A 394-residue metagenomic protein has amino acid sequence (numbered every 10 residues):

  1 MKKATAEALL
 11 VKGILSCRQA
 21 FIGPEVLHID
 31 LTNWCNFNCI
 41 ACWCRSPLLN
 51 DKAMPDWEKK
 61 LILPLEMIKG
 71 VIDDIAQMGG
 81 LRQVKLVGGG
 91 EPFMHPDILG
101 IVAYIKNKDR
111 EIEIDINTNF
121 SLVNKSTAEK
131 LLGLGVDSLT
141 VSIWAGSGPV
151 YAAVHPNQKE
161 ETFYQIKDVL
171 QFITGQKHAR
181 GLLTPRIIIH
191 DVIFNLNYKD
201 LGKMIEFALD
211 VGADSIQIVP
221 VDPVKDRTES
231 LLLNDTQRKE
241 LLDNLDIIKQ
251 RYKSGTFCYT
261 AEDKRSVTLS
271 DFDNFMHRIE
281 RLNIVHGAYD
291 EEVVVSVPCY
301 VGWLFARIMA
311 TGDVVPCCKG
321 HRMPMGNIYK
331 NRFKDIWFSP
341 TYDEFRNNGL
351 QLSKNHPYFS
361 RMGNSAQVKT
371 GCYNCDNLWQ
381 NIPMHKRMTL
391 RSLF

Functional and structural regions predicted by a protein language model:
M1-E25, R45, V293-Y300, T311-F394: Flexible mid-to-C-terminal extensions adjoining Fe-S/redox cofactors in radical SAM and related proteins
M1-S138, N157, Y164, R227-D243 (+3 more regions): Conserved alpha-helical substructure of the radical SAM core
K2-A4, A8, D30, L48-E58 (+4 more regions): Radical SAM enzyme [4Fe-4S]-AdoMet core and its adjacent flexible, acidic and glycine-rich loops/tails across
C39, P96, N124, V150 (+2 more regions): Activation segment
C44-D51, I105, F172-A179, Y342-K354: Short regulatory "switch" loops immediately downstream of catalytic or recognition motifs within protein catalytic
P55-P64, E113-I114, T162-Q165, L183-I189 (+1 more regions): Glycine-rich, flexible loop segments associated with nucleotide phosphate handling
K85-L86, D115, V141, I218 (+2 more regions): Residue-level detector of family-conserved "landmark" positions at structurally sensitive sites
